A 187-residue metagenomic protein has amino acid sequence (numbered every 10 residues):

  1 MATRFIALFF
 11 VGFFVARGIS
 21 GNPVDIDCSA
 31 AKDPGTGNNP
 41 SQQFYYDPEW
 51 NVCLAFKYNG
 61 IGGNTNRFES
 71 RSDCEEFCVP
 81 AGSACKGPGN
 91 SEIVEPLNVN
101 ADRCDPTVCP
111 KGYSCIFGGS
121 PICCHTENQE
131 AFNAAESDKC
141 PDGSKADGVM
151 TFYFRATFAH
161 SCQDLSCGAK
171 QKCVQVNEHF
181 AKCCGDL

Functional and structural regions predicted by a protein language model:
A2, F10-D27: N-terminal signal peptide
F5, N22-A31, P48, A55 (+1 more regions): Secreted, cysteine-rich disulfide-bonded mini-domains of extracellular proteins
P34-T36: Intrinsic, low-complexity N-terminal interaction/targeting segments
N38-S41: Short, small/polar residue-rich loop motifs at catalytic or cofactor-binding pockets
F44-Y45: A residue-level detector for well-ordered beta-strand positions
